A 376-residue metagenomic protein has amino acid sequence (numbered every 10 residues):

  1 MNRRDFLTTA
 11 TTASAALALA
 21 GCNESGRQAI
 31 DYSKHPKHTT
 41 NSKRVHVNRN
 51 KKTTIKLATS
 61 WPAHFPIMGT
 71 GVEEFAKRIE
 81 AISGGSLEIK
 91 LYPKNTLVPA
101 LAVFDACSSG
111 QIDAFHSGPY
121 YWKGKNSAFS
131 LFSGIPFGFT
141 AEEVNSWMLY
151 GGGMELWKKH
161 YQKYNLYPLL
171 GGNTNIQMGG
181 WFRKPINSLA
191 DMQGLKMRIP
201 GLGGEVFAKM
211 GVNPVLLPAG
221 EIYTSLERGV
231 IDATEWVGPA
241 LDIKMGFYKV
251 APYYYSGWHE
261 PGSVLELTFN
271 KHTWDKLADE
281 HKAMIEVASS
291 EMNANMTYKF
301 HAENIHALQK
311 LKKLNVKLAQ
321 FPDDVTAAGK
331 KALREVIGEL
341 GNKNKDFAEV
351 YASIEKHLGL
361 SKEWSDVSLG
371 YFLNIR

Functional and structural regions predicted by a protein language model:
N2-V144, Y161-K163, Y167-R376: N-terminal secretory/targeting leader peptides
V144-M154: A gly/proline- and charged-residue-enriched helix-loop-helix capping module
